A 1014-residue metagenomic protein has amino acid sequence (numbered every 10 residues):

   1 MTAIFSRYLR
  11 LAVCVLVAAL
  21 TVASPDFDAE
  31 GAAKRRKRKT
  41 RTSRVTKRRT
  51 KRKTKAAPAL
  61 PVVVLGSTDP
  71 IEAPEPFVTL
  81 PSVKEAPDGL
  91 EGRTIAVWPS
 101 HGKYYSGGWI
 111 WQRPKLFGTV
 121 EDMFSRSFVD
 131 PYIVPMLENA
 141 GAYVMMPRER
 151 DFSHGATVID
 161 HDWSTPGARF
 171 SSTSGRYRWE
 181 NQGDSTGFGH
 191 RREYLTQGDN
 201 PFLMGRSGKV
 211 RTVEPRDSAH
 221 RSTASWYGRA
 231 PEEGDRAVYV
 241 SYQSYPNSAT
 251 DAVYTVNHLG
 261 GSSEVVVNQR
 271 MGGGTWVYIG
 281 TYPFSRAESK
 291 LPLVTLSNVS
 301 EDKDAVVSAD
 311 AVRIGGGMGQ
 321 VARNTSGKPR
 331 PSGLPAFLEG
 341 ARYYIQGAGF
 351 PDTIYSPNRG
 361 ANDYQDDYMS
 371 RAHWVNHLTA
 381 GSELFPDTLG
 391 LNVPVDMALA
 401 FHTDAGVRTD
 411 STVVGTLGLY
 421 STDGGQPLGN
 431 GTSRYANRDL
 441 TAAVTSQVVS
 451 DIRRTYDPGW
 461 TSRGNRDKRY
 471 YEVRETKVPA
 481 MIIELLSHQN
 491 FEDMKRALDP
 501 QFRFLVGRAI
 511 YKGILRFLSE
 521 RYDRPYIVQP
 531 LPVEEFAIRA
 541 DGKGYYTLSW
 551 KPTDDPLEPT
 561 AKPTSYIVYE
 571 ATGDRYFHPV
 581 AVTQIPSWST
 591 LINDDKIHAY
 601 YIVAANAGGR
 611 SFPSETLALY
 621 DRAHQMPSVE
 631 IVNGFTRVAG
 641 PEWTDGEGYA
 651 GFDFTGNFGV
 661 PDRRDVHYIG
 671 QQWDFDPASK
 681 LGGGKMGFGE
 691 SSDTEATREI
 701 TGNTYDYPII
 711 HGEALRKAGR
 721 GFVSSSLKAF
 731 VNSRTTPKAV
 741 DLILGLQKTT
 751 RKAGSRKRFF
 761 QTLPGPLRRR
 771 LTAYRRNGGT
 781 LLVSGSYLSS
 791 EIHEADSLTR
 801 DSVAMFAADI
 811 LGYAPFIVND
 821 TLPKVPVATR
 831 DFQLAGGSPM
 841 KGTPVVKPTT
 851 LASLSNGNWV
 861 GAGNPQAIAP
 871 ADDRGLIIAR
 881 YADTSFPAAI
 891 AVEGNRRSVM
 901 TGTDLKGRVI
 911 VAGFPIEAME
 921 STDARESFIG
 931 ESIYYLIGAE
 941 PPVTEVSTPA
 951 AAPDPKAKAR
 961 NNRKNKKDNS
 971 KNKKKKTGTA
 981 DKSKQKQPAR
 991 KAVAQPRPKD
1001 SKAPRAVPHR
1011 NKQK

Functional and structural regions predicted by a protein language model:
W98, N324, L338-R438, R466-Q489: Active-site microenvironments of hydrolase-like enzyme catalytic domains
P135, A140, R148, N324 (+2 more regions): Aromatic-Pro/Gly-enriched surface loop or interdomain linker that acts as a lid/target-recognition segment
D199, K290-L293, S297-S300, A311-G319 (+4 more regions): Active-site-adjacent mobile loop/cap segments within catalytic or ligand-binding domains
Y456, A814-D923: Catalytic beta-strand/loop cores that center a nucleophilic Ser/Cys/Thr and support acyl-enzyme chemistry
F517-T560, G609-P627: Pro/Thr/Ser/Gly-rich low-complexity, intrinsically disordered linker/stalk tracts
T590-G609: Beta-strand-rich modules
V629-F635, E642-F654, F730-L798, K906 (+2 more regions): Short alpha-beta junction capping motif
Q747-N858, A924: A glycine-rich, often tryptophan-bearing local segment used as a flexible ligand/cofactor-contacting loop or short
